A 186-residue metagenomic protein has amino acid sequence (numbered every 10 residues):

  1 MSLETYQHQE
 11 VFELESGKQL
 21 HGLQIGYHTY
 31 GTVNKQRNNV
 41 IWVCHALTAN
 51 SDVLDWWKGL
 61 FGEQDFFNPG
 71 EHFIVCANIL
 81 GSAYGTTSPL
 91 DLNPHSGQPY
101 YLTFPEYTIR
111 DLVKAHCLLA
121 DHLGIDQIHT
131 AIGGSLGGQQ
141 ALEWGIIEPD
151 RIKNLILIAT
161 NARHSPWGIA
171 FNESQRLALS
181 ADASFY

Functional and structural regions predicted by a protein language model:
M1-Y186: Ligand-binding pocket scaffold of soluble enzyme catalytic domains
